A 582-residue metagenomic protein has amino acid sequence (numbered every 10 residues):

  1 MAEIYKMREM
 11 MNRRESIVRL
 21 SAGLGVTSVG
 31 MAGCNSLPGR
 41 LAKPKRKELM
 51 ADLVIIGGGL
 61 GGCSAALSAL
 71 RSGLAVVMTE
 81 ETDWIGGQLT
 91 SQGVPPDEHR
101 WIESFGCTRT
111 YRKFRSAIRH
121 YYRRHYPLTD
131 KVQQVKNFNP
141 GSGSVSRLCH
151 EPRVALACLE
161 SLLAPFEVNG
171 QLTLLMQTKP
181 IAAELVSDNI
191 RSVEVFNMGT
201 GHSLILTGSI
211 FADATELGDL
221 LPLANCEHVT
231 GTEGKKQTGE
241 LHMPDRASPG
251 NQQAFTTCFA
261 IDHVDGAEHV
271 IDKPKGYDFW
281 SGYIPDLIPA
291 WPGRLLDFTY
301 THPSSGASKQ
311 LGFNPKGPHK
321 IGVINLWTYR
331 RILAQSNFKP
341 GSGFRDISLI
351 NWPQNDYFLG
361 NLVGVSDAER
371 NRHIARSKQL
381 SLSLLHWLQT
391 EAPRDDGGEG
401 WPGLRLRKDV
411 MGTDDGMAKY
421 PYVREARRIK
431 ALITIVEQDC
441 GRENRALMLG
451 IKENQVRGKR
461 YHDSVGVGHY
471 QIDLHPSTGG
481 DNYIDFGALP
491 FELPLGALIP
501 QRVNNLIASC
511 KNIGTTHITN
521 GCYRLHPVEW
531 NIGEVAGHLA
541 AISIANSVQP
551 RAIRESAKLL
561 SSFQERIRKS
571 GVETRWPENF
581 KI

Functional and structural regions predicted by a protein language model:
M1-M11: Secretory targeting signals
I4-Y5, E15-P38: N-terminal export signals
L37-M50: A short, basic/flexible loop-to-alpha-helix module at the beginning of a structural domain
E48-G59: Beta1/beta-strand and adjacent pyrophosphate-binding region of the FAD-binding site in flavoprotein oxidoreductases
G62: N-terminal Rossmann-fold NAD(P) dinucleotide-binding loop
A69: Aromatic pocket-lining residues of Rossmann-like dinucleotide-binding sites
L74-A75, E80-T178, A182, Q253-F259: Conserved N-terminal/central alpha/beta ligand/cofactor-binding core
Q88, M176-Q177, S187-N189, G199-I210 (+1 more regions): Flavin (FAD/FMN)-binding glycine-rich loop and adjacent Rossmann-like elements that form
